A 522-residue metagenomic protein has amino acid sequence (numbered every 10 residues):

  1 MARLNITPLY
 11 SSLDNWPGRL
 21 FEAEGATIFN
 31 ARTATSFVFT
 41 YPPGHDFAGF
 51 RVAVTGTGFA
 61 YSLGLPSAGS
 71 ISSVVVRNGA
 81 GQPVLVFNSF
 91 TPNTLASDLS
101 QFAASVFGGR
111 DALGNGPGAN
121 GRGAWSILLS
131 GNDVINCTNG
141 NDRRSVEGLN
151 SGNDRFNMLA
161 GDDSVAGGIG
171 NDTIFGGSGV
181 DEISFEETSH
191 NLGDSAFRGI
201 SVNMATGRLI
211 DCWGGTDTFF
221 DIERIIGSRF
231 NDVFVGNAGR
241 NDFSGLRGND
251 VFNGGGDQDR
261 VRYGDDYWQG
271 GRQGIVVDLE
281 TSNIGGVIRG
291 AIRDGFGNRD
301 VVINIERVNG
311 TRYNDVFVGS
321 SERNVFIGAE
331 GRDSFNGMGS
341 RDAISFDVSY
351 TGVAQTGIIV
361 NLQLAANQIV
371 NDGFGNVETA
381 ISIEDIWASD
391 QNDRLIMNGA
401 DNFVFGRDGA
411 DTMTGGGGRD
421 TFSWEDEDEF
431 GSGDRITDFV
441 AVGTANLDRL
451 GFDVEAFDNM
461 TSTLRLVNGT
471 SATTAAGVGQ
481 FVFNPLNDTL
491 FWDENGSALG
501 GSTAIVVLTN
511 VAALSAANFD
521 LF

Functional and structural regions predicted by a protein language model:
M1-R32, D46-F47, G79-S97, N132-D133 (+7 more regions): GD-rich hexapeptide-repeat beta-solenoids
I6, C137, V146, G176 (+22 more regions): Extracellular beta-strand solenoids
P8-G131, G477-F481, D493-E494: Mature extracellular "passenger" or substrate-interacting domains of secreted, surface-exposed proteins
S11-S62, G271, G352-A354, R419-F522: Acidic glycine/aspartate-rich repeat arrays in secreted/surface proteins
G64-G114, T216, E223, R299 (+3 more regions): Low-complexity acidic/polar repeat-biased segments
W125-S130, V235, N253, M413-T414 (+1 more regions): N-terminal helix-cap/turn-to-beta initiation motif at the start of protein domains
S130-N132, N139-N141, G148-N153, A160-D162 (+30 more regions): Extracellular, beta-strand-rich repeat scaffolds characterized by small/acidic residue-biased motifs
V165, I174, I183, I200-M204 (+15 more regions): Fold-core signature of tandem repeat domains
